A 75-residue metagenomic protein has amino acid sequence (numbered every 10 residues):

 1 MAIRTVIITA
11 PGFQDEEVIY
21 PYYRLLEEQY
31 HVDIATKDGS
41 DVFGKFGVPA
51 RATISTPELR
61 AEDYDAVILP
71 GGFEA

Functional and structural regions predicted by a protein language model:
M1-A75: Extended, subdomain-level signal for the structured scaffold at the beginning of enzyme domains
